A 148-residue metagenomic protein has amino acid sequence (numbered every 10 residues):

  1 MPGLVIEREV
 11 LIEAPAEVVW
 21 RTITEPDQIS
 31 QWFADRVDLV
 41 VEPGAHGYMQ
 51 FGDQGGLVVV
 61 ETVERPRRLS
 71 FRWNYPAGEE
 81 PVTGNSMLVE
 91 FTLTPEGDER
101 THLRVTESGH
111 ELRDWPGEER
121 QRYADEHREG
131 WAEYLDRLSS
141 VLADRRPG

Functional and structural regions predicted by a protein language model:
E7-R8, D27-V59: Short beta-edge strand/loop motif at the mouth of beta-sheet-based domains
R8-V10, L57-T62, S86-P95: Hydrophobic/aromatic beta-strand elements that line small-molecule binding cavities or substrate pockets in beta-rich
E13-W32: Amphipathic alpha-helical segments
A16-E17, E61-R67, T92-H102: A short, structured loop/turn motif at beta-sheet edges
V19, I29, G47, V60 (+4 more regions): Hydrophobic pocket/interface hotspot
P66-N74: Short, solvent-exposed secondary-structure boundary/capping segments
E79-A132: Beta-strand/loop substructures that line and gate deep hydrophobic ligand-binding cavities in soluble
S139-G148: Short, highly charged C-terminal tails/helix-capping segments
